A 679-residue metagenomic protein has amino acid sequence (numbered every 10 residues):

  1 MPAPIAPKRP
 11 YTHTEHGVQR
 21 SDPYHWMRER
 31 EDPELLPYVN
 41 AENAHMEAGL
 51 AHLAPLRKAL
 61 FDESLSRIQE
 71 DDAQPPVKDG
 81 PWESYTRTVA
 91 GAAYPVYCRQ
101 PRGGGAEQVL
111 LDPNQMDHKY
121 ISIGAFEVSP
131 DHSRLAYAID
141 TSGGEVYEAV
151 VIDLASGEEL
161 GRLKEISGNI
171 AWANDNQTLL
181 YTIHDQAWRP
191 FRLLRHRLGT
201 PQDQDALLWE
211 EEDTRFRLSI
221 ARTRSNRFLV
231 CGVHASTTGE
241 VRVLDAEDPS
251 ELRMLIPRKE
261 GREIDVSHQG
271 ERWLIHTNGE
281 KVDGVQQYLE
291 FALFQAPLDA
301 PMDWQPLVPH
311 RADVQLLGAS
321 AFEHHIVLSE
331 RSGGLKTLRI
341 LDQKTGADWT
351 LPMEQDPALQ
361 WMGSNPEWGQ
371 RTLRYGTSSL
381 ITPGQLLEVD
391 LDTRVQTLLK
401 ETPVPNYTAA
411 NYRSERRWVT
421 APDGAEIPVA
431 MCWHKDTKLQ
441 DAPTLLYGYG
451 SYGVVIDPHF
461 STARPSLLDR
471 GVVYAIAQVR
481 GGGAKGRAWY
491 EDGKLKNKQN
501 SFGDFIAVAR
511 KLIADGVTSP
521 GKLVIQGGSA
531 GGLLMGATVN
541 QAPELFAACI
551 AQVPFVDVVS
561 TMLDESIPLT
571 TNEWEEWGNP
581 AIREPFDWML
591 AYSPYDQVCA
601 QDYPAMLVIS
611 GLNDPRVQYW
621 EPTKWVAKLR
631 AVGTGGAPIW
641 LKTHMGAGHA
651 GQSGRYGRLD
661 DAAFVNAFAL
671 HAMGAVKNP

Functional and structural regions predicted by a protein language model:
A3-H45, G49: Mature N-terminal segment immediately following signal peptide/propeptide cleavage in secreted/periplasmic
P33-E127, A138, F216-G270, H276 (+9 more regions): Non-catalytic accessory segments flanking enzyme active sites
R99-Q100, V150-D153, L194-G199, V243-A246 (+3 more regions): Beta-propeller blade signature
E107-A125, A136-I139, G143-I183, A187 (+2 more regions): Asp-box/WD-like beta-propeller blade repeats and closely related beta-sheet repeat scaffolds
P113, L154-I166, T200-E212, E247-I256 (+2 more regions): Blade-edge beta-strand/turn elements of extracellular beta-propeller and related beta-sheet repeat scaffolds
N114-S129, A138-G144, V389-V395, L399-S529 (+6 more regions): Cap/lid segment of the alpha/beta-hydrolase catalytic domain
E212-V285, A292-P301, P309-R311, H325 (+2 more regions): Long hydrophobic segments that form regular secondary structure
A477-P679: Active-site-proximal cap/loop segments of hydrolase catalytic domains
